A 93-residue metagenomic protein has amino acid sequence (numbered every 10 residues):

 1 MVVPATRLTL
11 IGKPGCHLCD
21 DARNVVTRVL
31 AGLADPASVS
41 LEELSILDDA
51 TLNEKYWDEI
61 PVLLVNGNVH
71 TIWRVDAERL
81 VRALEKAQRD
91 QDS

Functional and structural regions predicted by a protein language model:
V2-G32: Local sequence-structure signature of Cys/Sec-based thiol-disulfide redox active-site neighborhoods
A5, R82, K86-S93: Short, charged, intrinsically disordered terminal tails
L18, T27, V69-V75: A structural signal for the main folded, soluble domain(s) of proteins
L30-P36, Q88-Q91: Alpha-helix termini
P36-A50: Thiol-based oxidoreductase modules, predominantly thioredoxin-like and allied folds used for disulfide exchange
P61-V69: A short, hydrophobic beta-strand/beta-hairpin element that forms part of a small beta-sheet core
